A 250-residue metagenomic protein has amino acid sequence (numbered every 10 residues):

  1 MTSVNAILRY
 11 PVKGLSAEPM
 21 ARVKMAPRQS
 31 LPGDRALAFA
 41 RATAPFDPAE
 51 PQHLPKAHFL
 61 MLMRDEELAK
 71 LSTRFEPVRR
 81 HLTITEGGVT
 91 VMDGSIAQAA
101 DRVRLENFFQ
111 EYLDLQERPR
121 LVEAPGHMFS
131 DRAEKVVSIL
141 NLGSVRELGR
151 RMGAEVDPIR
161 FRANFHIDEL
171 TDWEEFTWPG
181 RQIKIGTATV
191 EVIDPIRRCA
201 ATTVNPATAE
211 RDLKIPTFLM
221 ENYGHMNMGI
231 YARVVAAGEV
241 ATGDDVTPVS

Functional and structural regions predicted by a protein language model:
M1-S250: Metal-cofactor-dependent catalytic cores
